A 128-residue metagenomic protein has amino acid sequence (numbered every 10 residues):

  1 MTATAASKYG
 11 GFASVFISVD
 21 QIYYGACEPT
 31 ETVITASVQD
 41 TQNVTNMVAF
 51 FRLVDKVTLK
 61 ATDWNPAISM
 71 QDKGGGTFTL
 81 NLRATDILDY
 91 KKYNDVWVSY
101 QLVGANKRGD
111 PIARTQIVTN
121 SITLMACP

Functional and structural regions predicted by a protein language model:
M1-P128: Glycan-association/targeting regions that enable binding to alpha-glucans and other polysaccharides
